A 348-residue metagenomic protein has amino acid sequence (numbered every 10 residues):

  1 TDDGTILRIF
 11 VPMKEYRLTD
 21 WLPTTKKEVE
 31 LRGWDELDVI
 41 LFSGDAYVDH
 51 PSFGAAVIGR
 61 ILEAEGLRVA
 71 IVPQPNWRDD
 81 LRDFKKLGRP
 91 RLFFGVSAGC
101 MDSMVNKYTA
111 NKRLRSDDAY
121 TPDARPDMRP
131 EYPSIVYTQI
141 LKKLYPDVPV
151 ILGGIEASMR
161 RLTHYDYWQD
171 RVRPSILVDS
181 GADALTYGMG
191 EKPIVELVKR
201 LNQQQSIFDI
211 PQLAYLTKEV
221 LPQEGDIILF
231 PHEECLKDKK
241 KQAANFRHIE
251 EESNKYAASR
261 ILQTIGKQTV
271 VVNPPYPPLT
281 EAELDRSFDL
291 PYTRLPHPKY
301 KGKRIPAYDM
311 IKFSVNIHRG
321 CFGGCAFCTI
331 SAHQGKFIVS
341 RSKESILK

Functional and structural regions predicted by a protein language model:
T5-I9: Short, positively charged and aromatic/hydrophobic N-terminal segments
F10-Y16, K112: Helix-enriched interaction subdomains in cytosolic or periplasmic regions, typified by TIR/SEFIR signaling/NADase cores
K14-E36, A46, K241-S314: N-terminal [4Fe-4S]-dependent radical SAM core
W34, L41, V57, I71-V72 (+3 more regions): Conserved SAM/AdoMet-binding glycine-rich loop
F42-V48, L62, K303-T329: N-terminal pre-triad scaffold of radical SAM enzymes
A46, G54, P73-G266, V272-P277: Glycine-rich beta-alpha loop elements in corrinoid/cobalamin-binding modules across cobalamin-dependent enzymes
V57-V69: Short helix-loop-beta junction
A332-K348: Conserved alpha-helical substructure of the radical SAM core
